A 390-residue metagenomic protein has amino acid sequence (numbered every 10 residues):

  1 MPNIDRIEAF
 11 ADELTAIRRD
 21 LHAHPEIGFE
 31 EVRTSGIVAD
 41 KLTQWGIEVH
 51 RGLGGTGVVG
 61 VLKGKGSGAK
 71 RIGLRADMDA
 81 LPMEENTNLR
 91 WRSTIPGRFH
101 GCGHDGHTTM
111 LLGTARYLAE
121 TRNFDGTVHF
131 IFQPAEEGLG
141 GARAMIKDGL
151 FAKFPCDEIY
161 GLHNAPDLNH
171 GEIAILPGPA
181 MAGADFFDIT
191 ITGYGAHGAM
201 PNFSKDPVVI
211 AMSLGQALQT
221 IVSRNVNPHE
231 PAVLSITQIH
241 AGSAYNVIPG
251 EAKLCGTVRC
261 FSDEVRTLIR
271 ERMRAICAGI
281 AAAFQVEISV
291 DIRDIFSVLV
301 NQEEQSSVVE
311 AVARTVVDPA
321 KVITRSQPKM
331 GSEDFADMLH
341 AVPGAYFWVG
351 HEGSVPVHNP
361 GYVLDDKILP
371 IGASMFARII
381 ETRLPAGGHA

Functional and structural regions predicted by a protein language model:
M1-H100, T109, R116-F124: Acidic/His- and Gly-rich active-site-bordering loop/insert found across diverse amide/peptide-bond hydrolases
L21, G60, L74, H104 (+8 more regions): Divalent metal-coordination and catalytic microenvironments
H24, N202-V209, E264-I269: Active-site pocket-shaping loop/turn-to-helix segments
H50, H129-I131, S289: A structural signal for isolated positions on well-ordered beta-strands in alpha/beta enzyme cores
V59, L81-M83, T87-F99, D105-G106 (+3 more regions): Histidine/acidic-residue-rich, glycine-tolerant segments that coordinate divalent metal ions
G73-R75, F187, Y346-H351: Non-cysteine beta-strand/loop elements that form the S-adenosyl-L-methionine
M212-A390: Metal-dependent amide/peptide-bond hydrolase catalytic core, centered on the "pita-bread" metallohydrolase fold
